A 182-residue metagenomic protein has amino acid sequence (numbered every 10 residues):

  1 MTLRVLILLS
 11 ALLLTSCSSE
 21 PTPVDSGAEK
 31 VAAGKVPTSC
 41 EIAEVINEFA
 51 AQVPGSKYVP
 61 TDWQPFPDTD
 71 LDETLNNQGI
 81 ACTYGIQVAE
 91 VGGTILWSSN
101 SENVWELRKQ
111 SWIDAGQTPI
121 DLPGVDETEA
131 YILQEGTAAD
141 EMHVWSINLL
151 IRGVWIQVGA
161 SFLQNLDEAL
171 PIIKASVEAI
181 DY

Functional and structural regions predicted by a protein language model:
M1-L8: Sec-dependent signal peptide recognition, specifically the positively charged N-region followed immediately by
L13-S16: C-terminal motif of bacterial Sec signal peptides marking the signal peptidase cleavage site
S18-N77, V177: N-terminal "mature-domain start" segment
G34-P37, G92-S98, V158-L163: Second-shell loop/turn segments in exported
D62, E106-S146: Short Gly/Thr-rich strand-loop-strand
N77, E90-G92, D140-S146: Short, surface-exposed coil-to-beta transition loops
A81-N103: A short acidic-to-branched-hydrophobic micro-motif
P123, L133-Y182: Extracellularly exposed regions in secreted/surface proteins, prominently low-complexity, repeat-rich
